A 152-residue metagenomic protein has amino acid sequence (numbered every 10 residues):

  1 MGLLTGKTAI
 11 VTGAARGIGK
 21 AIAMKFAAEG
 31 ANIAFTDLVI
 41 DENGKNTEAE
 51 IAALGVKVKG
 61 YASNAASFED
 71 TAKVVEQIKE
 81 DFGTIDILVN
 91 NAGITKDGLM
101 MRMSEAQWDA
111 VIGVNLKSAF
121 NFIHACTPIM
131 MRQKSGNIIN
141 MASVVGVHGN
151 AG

Functional and structural regions predicted by a protein language model:
G2-A34: Canonical Rossmann dinucleotide-binding motif of NAD(H)/NADP(H)-dependent dehydrogenases/reductases, specifically
A31-N46: Conserved glycine-rich Rossmann-like NAD(P)H-binding loop of the short-chain dehydrogenase/reductase
D41, A62-V74, E105: The beta1-alpha1 cofactor-binding region of Rossmann-like NAD(H)/NADP(H)-dependent oxidoreductases
L99-M100, Q107-I112: Substrate-binding pocket helix/loop in short-chain dehydrogenase/reductase
M101, H148-G152: Active-site loop immediately N-terminal to the catalytic Tyr-X3-Lys motif of short-chain dehydrogenase/reductase
I123-H124: A short, exposed helix-loop element centered on a Lys and neighboring polar residues
S143: Residue(s) in the substrate-gating loop at a strand-loop-helix junction that position the organic substrate next
